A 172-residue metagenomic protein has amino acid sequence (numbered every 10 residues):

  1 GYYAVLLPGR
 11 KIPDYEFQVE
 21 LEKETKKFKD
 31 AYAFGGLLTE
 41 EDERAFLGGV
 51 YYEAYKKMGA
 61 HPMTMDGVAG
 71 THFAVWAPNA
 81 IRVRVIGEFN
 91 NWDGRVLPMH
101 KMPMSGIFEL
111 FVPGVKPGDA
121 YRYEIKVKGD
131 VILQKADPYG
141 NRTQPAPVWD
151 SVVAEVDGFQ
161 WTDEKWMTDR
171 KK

Functional and structural regions predicted by a protein language model:
G1-A77, M102-K172: The feature marks proteins involved in alpha-glucan
V75, A80-R95: Beta-strand-rich binding/interaction modules
G94-P103: Solvent-exposed serine/threonine-rich low-complexity stretches and specific carbohydrate-binding patches
